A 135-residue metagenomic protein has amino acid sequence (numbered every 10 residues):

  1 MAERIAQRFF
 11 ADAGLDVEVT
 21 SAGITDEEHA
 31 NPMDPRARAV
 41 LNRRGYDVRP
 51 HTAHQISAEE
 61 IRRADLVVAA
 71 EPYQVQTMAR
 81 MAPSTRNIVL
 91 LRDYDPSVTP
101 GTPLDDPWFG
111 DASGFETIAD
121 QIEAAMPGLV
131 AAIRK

Functional and structural regions predicted by a protein language model:
M1-K135: Short polar/charged helix/loop
